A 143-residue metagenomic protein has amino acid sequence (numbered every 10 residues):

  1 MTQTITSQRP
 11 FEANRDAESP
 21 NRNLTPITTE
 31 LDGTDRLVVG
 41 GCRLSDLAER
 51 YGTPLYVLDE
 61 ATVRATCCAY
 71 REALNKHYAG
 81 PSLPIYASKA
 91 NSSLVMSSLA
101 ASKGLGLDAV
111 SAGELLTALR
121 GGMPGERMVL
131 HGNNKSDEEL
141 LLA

Functional and structural regions predicted by a protein language model:
M1-L142: A charged N-terminal "starter" segment
